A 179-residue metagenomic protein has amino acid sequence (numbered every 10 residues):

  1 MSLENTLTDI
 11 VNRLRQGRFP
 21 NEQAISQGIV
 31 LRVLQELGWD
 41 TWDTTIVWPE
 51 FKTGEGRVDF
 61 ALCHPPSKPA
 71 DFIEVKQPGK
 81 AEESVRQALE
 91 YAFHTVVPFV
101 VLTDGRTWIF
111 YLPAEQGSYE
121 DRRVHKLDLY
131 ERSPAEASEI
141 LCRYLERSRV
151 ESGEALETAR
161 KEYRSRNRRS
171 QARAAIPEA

Functional and structural regions predicted by a protein language model:
M1-F99, T107-A179: A short, conserved, highly charged catalytic patch centered on acidic carboxylates
